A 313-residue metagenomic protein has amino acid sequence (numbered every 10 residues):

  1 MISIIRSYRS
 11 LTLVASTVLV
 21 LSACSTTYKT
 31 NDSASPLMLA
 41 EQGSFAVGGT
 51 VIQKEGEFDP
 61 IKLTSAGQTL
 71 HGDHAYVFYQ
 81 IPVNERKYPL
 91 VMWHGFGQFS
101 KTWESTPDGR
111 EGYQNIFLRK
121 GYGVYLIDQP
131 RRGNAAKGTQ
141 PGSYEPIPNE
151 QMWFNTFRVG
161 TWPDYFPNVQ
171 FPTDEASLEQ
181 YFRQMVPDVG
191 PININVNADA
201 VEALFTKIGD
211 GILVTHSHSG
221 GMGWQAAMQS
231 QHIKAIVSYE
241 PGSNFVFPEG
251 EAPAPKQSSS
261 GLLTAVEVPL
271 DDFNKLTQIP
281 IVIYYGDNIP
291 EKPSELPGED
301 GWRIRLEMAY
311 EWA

Functional and structural regions predicted by a protein language model:
V20-A23: C-terminal motif of bacterial Sec signal peptides marking the signal peptidase cleavage site
Y28-E85: N-terminal cap/lid segment of alpha/beta-hydrolase-fold proteins
K87-F96: Short beta-strand element of the alpha/beta-hydrolase
R110-A136: Conserved alpha/beta-hydrolase
F166, Q180, Q184, G190-I212: Conserved acidic catalytic loop of the alpha/beta-hydrolase fold
V214-G223: Gly/Ala-rich beta-loop-alpha elbow adjacent to hydrolase catalytic centers
Q231-P248: A conserved short beta-strand
S243-A313: The feature captures the conserved acid-bearing segment of alpha/beta-hydrolase catalytic domains
